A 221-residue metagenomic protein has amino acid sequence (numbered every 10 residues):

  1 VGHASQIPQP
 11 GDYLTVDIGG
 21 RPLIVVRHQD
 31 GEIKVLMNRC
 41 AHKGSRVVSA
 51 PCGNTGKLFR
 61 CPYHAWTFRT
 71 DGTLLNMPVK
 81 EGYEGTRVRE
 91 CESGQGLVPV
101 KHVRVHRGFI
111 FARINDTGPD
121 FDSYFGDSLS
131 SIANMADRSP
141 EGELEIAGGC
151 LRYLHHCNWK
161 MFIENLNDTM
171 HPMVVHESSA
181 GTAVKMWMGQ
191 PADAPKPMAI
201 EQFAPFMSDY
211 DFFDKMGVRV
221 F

Functional and structural regions predicted by a protein language model:
V1-G2, H176: A short, Trp-centered hydrophobic/proline-enriched beta-strand micro-motif
G2, P8, V48, R69 (+4 more regions): Generic, ordered loop/turn and secondary-structure boundary motif
G2, V35, G44-S45, C157 (+1 more regions): Small-side-chain structural scaffolding
I7-D116, D120-L129: Rieske [2Fe-2S] iron-sulfur-binding domain
K101-F221: C-terminal catalytic domain of Rieske-type non-heme iron oxygenases
